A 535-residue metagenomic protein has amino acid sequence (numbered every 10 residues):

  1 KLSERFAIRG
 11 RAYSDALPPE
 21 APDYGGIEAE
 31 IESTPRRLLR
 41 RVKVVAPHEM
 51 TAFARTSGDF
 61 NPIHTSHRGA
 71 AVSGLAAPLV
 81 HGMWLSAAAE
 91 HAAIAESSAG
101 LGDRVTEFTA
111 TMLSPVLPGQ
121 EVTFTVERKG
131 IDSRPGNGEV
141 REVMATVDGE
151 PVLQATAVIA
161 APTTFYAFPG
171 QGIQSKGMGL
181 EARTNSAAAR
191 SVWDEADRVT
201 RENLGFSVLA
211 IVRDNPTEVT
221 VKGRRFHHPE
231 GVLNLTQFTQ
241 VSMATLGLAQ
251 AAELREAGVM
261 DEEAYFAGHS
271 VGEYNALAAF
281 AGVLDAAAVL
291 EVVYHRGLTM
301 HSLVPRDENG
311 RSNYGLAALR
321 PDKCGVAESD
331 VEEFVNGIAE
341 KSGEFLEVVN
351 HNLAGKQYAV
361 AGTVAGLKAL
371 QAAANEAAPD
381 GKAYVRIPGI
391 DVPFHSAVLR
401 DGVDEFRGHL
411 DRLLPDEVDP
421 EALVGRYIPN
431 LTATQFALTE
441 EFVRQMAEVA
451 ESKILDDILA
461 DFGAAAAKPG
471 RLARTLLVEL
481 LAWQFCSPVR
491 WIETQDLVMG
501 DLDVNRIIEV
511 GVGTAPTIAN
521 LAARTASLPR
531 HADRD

Functional and structural regions predicted by a protein language model:
K1, L75-A76, W84-K129: Hydrophobic beta-strand-centered segment that forms part of the acyl-chain substrate-binding groove
K1-L39, V116-G119, T123-P162: HotDog/MaoC-like acyl-thioester-processing domains
R5-V80: Catalytic strand-loop segment that frames the active site of acyl-thioester-processing enzymes
A95-V105, S186-A189, E253-A264, A281-S302: Phosphate-handling active-site elements
P162-E262, A397, G408-D535: Acyltransferase/transacylase module recognition
G247, A264-G272: Gly/Ala-rich beta-loop-alpha elbow adjacent to hydrolase catalytic centers
A279-D457: Alpha/beta catalytic cores of group-transfer enzymes, especially the acyltransferase/condensing modules of polyketide
